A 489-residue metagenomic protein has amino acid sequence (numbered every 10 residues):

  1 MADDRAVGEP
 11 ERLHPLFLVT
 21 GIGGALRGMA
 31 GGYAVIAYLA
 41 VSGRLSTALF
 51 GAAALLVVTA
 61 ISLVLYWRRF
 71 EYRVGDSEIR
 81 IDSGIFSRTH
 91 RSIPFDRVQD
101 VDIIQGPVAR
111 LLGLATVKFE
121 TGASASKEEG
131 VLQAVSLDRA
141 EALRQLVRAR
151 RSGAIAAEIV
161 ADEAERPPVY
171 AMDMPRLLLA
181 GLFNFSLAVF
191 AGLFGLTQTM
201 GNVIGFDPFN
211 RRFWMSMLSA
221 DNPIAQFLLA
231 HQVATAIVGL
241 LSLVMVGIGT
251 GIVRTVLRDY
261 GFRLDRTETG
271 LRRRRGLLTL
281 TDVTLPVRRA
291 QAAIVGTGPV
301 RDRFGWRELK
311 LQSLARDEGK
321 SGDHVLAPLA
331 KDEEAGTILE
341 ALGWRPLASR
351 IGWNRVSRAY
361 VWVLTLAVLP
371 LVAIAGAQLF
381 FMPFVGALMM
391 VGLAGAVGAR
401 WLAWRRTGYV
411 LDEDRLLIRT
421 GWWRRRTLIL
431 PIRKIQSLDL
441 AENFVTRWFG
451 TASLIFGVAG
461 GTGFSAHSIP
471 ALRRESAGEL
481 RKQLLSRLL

Functional and structural regions predicted by a protein language model:
M1-L489: N-terminal basic, Ser/Thr-rich segments that initiate or prime the first beta/alpha elements at protein or domain
